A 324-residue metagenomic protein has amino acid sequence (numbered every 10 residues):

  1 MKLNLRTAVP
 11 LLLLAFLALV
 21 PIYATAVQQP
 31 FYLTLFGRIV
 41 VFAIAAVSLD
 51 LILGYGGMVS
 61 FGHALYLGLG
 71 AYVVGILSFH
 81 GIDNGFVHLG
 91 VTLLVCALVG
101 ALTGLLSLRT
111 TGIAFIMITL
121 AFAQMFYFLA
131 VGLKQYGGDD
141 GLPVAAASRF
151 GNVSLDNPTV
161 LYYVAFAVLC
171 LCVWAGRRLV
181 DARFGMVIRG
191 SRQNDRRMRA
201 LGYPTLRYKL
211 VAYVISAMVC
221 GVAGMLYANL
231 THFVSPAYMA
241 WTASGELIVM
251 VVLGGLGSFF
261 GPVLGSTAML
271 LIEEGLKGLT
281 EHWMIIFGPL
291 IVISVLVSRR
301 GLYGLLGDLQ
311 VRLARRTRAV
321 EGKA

Functional and structural regions predicted by a protein language model:
M1-A324: Transmembrane alpha-helices and adjacent helix-loop boundaries
